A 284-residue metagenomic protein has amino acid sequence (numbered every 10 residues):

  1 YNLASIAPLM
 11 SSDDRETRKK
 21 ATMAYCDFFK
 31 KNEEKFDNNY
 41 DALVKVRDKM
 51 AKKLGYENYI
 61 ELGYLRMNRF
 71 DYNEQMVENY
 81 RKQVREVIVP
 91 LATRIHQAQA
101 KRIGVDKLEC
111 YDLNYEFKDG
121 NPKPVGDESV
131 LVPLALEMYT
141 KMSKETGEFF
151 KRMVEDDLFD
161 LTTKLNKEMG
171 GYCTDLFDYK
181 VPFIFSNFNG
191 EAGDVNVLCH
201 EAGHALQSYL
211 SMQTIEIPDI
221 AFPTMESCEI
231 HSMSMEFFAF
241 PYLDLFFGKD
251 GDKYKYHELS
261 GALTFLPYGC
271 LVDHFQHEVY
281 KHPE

Functional and structural regions predicted by a protein language model:
Y1-E284: Cation-handling catalytic/transport regions enriched in His/Asp/Glu
